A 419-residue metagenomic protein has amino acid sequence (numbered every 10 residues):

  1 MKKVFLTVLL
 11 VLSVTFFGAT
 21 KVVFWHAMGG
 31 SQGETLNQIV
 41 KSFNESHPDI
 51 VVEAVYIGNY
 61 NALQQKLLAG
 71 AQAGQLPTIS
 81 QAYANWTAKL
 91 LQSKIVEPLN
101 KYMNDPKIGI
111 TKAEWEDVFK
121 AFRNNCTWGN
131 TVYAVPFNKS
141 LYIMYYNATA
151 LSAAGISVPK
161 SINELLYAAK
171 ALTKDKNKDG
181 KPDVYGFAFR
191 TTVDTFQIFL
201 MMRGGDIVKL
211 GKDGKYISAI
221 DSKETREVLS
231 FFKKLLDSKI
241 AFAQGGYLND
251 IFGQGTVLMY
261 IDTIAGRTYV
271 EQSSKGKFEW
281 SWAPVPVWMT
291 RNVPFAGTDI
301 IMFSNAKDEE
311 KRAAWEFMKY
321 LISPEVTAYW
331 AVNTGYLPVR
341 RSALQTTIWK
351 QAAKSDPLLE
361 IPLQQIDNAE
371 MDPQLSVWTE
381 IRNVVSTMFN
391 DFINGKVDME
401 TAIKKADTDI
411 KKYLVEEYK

Functional and structural regions predicted by a protein language model:
T20-G29, I50-V55, I79, F317: Short, well-ordered beta-strand elements
G29-V51, V385, I403: Short, polar/charged alpha-helical segment
Q38, S42-V118, T149-K160, L258-M259 (+3 more regions): Extracytoplasmic "Venus flytrap"/periplasmic binding protein-like
A84-L141, L166, F199-M201, K275 (+3 more regions): Hinge/lid segment of periplasmic solute-binding proteins
E116-D117, W280-A283, V332-T387, D391 (+1 more regions): Long, aromatic- and glycine/proline-rich binding clefts that accommodate carbohydrate-like moieties
N124-F137, Y142, L166-Y216, V257: Extracytoplasmic/periplasmic solute-binding protein
Y145-A148, A296-E309: A bilobed periplasmic-binding-protein/Venus flytrap-type ligand-binding module shared by bacterial periplasmic
A168-K170, D213-A243: Glycine-centered hinge/linker elements that transmit conformational signals in sensory and ligand-binding systems
